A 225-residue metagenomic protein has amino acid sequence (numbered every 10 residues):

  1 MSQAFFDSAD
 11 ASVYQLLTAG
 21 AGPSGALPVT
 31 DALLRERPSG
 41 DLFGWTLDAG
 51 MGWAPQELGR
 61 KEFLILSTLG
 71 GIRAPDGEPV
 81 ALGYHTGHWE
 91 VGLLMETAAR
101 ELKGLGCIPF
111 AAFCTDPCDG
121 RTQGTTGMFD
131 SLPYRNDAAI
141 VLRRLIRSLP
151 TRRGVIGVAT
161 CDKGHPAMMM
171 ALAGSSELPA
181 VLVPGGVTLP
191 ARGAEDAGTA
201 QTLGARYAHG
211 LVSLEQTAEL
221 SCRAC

Functional and structural regions predicted by a protein language model:
M1-C225: Metallocofactor- and cofactor-centric catalytic cores in central/energy metabolism, strongly enriched
